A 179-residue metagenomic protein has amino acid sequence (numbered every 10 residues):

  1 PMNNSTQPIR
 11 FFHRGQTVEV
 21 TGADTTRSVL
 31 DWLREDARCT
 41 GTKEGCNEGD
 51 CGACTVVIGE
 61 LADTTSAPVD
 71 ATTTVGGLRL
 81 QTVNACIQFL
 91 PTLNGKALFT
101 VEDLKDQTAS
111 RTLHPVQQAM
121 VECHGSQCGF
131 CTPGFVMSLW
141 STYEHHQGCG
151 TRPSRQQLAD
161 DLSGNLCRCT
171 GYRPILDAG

Functional and structural regions predicted by a protein language model:
M2-G179: Signature of N-terminal electron-transfer/Fe-S-associated modules in redox systems
